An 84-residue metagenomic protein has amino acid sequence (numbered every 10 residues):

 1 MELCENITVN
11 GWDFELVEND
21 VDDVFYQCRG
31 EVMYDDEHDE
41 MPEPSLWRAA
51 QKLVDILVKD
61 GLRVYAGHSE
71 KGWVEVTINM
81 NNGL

Functional and structural regions predicted by a protein language model:
M1-L3, M80-L84: Short intrinsically disordered terminal tails
M1-R29: An N-terminal amphipathic alpha-helical segment
F14, E31-M33, N81: Residue-level signature for short turns and capping positions that connect secondary-structure elements
E15-E18, S45, T77-N79: Short amphipathic beta-strand/extended segments with alternating polar/hydrophobic composition
D20-W73: Acidic, low-complexity, intrinsically disordered interaction modules
G72-N82: C-terminal edge-of-domain segments
